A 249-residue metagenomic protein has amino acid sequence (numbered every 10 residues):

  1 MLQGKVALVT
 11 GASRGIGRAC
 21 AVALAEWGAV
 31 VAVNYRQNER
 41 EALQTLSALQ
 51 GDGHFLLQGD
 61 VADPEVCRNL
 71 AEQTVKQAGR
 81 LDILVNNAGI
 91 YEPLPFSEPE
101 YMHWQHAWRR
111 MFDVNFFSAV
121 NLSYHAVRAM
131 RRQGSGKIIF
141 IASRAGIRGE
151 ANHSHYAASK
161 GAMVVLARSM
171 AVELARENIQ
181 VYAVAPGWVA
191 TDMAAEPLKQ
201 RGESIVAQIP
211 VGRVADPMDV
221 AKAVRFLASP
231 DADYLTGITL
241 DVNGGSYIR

Functional and structural regions predicted by a protein language model:
Q3, R148, V211, R225 (+1 more regions): Short C-terminal tail/terminal secondary-structure segment of NAD(P)H-dependent dehydrogenase/reductase domains
V6, S13-G15: Conserved glycine-rich cofactor-binding loop
R68, I90-R109, R132, N152-H155 (+1 more regions): Conserved mid-core segment of classical short-chain dehydrogenase/reductases
I90, Y101-N121, S135, I139 (+3 more regions): Catalytic Tyr-X3-Lys loop
S123, S159, A167: Active-site helix of classical SDR
R128, V172-E173, D233: Alpha-helical segment proximal to the catalytic Tyr-Lys
S143: Residue(s) in the substrate-gating loop at a strand-loop-helix junction that position the organic substrate next
A175, Q180, L235-G237: Short, small/polar-rich loop/turn modules that mediate ligand/substrate recognition or access, typified
